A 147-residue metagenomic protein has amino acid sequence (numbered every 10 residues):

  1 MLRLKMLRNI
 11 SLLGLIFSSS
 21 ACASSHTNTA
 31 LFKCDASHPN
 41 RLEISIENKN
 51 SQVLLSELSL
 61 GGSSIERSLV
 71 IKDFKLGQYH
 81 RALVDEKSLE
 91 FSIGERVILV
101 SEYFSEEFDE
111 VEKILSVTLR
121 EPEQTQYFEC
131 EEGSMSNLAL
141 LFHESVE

Functional and structural regions predicted by a protein language model:
M1-S11: Bacterial N-terminal signal peptides that target proteins for export
S18-S20: N-terminal signal peptide c-region/cleavage motif recognized by signal peptidases
S24-E147: Cysteine-centric segments in proteins
